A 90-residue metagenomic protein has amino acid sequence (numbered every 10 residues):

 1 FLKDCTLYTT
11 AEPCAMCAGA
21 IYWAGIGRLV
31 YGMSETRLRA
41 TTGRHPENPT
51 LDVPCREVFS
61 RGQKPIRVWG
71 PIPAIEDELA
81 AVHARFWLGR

Functional and structural regions predicted by a protein language model:
F1-E12: Immediate flanking context of iron-sulfur cluster ligation sites
P13, A20-R90: Zinc-dependent deaminase
